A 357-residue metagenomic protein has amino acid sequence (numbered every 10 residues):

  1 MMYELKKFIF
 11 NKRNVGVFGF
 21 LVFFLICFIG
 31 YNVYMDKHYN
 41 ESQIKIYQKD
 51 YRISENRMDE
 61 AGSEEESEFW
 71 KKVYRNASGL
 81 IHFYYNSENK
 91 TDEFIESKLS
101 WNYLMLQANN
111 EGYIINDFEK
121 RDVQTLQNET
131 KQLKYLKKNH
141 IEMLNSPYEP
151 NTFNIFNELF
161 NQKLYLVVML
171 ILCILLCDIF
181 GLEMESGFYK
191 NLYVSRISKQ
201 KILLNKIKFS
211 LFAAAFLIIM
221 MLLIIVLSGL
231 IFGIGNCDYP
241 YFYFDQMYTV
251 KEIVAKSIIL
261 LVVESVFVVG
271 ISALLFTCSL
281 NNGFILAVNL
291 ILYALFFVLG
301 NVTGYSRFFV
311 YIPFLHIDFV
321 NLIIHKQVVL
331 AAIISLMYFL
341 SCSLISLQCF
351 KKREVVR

Functional and structural regions predicted by a protein language model:
M1-M2, I179-F216: Helix-loop-helix units of permease transmembrane domains in multi-pass membrane transporters, especially ABC
M2-N14, L274-C278, M337-R357: Junction motif at the cytosolic side of a transmembrane helix
R13-N14, S198-K199, N281-L286: Membrane-helix interface segments
F20-A61, L136-G181, N205-C278, D318-I333: Secretory targeting signals
L25-I29, I291-N301, F314-F319: Aromatic-anchored segments of alpha-helical transmembrane domains
K49-Y148: Long, solvent-exposed extracytoplasmic domains/loops
I234-P240, R307-R357: Alpha-helical transmembrane segments of multi-pass integral membrane proteins, characterized by long hydrophobic
F276-F309: Transmembrane helix segments
